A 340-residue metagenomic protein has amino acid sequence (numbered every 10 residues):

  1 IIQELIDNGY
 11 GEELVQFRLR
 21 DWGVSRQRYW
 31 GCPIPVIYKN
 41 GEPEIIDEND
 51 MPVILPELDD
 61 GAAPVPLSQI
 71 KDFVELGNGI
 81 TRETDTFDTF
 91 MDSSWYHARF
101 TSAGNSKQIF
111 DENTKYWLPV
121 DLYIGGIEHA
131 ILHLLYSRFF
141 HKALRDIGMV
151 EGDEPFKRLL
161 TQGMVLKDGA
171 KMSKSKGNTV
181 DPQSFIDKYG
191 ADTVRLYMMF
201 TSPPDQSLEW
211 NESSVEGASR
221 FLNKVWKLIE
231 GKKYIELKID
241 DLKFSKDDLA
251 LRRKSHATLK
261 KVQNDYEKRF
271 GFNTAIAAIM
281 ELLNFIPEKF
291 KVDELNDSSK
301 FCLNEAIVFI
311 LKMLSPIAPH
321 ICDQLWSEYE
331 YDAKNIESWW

Functional and structural regions predicted by a protein language model:
I1-E230, R253-E288, E305-K312: Structured secondary-structure scaffolds
D205, E236, K291-S298: Inter-helical turn/loop segments and adjacent helix faces that build the functional surface of alpha-helical bundle
E212-E216, T274-A277, N284, L295-S299 (+1 more regions): C-terminal low-complexity, glycine/proline- and small-hydrophobic-enriched intrinsically disordered tails that act as
G231-E236, L325, A333: Intrinsic disorder at enzyme termini
M313-S315, L325, W340: Structured C-terminal cores of nucleic-acid metabolism proteins
